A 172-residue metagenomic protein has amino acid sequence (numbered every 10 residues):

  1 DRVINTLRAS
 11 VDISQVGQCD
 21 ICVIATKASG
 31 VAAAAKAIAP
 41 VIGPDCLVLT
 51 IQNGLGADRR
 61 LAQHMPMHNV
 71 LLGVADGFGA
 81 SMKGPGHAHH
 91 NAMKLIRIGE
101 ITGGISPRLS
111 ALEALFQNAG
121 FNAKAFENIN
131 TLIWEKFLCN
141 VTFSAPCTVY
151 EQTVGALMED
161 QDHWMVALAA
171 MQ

Functional and structural regions predicted by a protein language model:
D1-R2, E100: Short acidic, glycine-rich loop/turn motifs
R2-H87: Rossmann-like NAD(P)(H) cofactor-binding subdomain of soluble oxidoreductases
V41, H64-N69, G84-Q172: Internal alpha-helical scaffold of NAD(P)-dependent oxidoreductase catalytic cores
